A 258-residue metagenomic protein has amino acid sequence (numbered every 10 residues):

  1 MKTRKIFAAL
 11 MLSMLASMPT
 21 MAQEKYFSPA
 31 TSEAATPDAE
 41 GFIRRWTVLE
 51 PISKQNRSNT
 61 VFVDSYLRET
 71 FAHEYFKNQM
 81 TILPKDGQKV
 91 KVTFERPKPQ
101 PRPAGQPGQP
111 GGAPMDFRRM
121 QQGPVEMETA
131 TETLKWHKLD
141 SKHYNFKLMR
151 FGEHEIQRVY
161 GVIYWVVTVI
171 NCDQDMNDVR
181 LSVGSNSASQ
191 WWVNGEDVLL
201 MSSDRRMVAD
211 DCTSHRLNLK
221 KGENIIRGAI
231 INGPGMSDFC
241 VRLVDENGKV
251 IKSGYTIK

Functional and structural regions predicted by a protein language model:
M1-A8: Bacterial N-terminal signal peptides that target proteins for export
A8-S17: Bacterial N-terminal signal peptides
M18-A22: Sec/Tat signal peptide C-region and signal peptidase I cleavage site
Q23-N145, A229-K258: Accessory carbohydrate-binding/adhesion or oligomerization-edge regions at the termini of glycan-active proteins
H154-Y164, S202-M207: Extracellular beta-rich ligand/substrate-recognition surface
V166-D178, R216-K221: Extracellular and analogous surface-interaction loops
N177-W192, I226: Aromatic-lined ligand-binding clefts that engage carbohydrates, nucleic acids, or primary amines
V193-V241: Beta-strand-rich ligand-recognition modules
